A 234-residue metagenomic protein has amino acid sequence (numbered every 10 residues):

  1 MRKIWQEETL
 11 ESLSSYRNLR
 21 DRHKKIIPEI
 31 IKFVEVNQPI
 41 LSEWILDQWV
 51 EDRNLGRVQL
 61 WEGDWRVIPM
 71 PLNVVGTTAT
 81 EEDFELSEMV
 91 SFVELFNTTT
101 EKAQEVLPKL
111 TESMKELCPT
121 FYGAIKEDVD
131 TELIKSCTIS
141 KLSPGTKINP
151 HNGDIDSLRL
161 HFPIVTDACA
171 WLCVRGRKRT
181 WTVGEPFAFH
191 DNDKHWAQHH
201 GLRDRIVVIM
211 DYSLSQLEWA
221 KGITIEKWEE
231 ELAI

Functional and structural regions predicted by a protein language model:
M1-I125: Non-heme Fe(II)/2-oxoglutarate
G123-P144: A short glycine-rich, His/Asp/Glu-containing loop-to-beta-strand
K141-S143, G153-A170: Short, conserved beta-strand element in jelly-roll/cupin
I148-H151, A170-L172, F189-G201: Short beta-strand His + acidic residue motifs that chelate non-heme Fe in jelly-roll/DSBH and cupin folds
L158-P163, P186-A188, L202-A220: A short hydrophobic beta-strand segment most commonly corresponding to one strand of the jelly-roll/cupin
P163-V183: A short beta-strand-loop-beta hairpin characteristic of the jelly-roll/cupin
T180-N192: Extracellular carbohydrate recognition and processing domains and analogous Trp-centered ligand-binding platforms
Q216-E230: C-terminal output/interaction extensions
